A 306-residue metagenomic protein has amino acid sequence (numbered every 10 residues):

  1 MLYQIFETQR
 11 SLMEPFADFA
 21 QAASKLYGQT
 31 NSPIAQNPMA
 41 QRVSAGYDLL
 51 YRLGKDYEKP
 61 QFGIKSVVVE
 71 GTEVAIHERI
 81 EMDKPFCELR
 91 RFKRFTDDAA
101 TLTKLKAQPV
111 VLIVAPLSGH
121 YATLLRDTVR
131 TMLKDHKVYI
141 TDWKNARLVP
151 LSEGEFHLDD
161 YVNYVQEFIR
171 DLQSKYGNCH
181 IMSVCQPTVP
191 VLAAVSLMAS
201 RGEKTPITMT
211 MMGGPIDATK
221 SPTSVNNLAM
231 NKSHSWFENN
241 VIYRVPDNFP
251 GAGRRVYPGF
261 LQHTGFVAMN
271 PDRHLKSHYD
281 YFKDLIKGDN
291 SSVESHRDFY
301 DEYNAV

Functional and structural regions predicted by a protein language model:
M1-A45, K175, A194-V306: Alpha/beta-hydrolase-fold enzymes
Q4, S11, T101-L102, E167 (+1 more regions): A structural boundary/capping signal
N37-D48, R52-Q61: N-terminal ligand-binding/catalytic initiation module
L53-D97, S277-V306: Alpha/beta-hydrolase fold catalytic core
Q61-V149: Short, surface-exposed "cap/lid" segments of acyl-processing enzymes
L112, D142, C179-A194, G213: Catalytic nucleophile loop
L148-S152, V162-C179, V191-L192: Conserved acidic catalytic loop of the alpha/beta-hydrolase fold
H157-Y161, Q186-P187: Phosphate/oxyanion-binding active-site loops and adjacent basic polyanion-contact surfaces
